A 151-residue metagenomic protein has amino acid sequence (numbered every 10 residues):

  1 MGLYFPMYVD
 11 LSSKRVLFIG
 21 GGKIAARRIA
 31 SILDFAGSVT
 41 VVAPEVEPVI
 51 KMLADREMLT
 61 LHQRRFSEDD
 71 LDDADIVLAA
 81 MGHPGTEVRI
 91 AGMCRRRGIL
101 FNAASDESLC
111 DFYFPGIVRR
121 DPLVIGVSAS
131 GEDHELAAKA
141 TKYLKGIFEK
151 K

Functional and structural regions predicted by a protein language model:
M1-L11, F114-P115: A short, basic/flexible loop-to-alpha-helix module at the beginning of a structural domain
M7-A30, L136: Glycine-rich adenosine-cofactor-binding loop
D10, V118-K151: Adenosine-phosphate binding glycine-rich loop
K23-I24, P84-G85, G131: Residue-level detector of alpha-helix initiation sites
R27, F35-L53: NAD(P)-binding Rossmann-fold cofactor-contacting core
V39, L61, G98-F101: Hydrophobic beta-strand scaffold residues
D55-D72: Glycine-rich, highly charged phosphate/nucleotide-binding loops
I76-M81, E87-F112: ADP-ribose/adenylate-binding Rossmann-like module
